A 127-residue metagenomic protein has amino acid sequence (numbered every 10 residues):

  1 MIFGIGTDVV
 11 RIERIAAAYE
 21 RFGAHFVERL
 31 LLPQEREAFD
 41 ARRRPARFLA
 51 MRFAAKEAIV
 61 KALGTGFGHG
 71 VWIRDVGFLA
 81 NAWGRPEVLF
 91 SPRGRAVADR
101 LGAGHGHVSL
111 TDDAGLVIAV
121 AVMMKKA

Functional and structural regions predicted by a protein language model:
M1-A127: Core catalytic alpha/beta fold that binds nucleotide/phospho-ligands
